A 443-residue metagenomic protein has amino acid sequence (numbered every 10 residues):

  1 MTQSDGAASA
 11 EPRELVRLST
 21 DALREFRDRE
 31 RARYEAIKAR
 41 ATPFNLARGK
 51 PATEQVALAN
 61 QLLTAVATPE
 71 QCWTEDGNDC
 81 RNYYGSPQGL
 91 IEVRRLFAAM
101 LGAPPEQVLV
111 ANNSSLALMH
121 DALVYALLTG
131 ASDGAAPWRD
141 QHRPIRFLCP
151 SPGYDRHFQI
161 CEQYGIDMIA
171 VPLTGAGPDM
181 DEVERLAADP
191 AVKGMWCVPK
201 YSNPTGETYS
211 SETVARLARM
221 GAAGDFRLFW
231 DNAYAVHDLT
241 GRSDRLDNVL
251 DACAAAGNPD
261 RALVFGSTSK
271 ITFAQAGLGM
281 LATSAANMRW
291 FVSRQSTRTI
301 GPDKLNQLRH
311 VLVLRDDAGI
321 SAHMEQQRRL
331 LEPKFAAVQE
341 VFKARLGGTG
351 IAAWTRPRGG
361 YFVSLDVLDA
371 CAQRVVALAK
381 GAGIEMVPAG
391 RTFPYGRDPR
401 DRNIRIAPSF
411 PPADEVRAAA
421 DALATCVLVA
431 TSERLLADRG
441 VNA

Functional and structural regions predicted by a protein language model:
T2-Q88, A98-A99, F226, G381-I384: N-terminal "arm"/small-domain region of PLP-dependent enzymes with the aminotransferase-like
G49-T53, S115-L116, G153-D155, A176 (+9 more regions): Short, solvent-exposed loop/turn segments at secondary-structure junctions
Q71, D79-G224, A235-G257, A372 (+2 more regions): Conserved core of the PLP fold type I
A111, D251-E332, R345, S432: Conserved core segment of the aminotransferase class I/II
E325-Q339, I351-D366: Conserved glycine-rich beta-strand-loop-beta hairpin in the small C-terminal domain of fold type I
S364-A370, M386-L428: Conserved PLP-binding active-site segment of the aspartate aminotransferase-like
V375-G381, A420-A424: Short amphipathic alpha-helices in soluble, non-transmembrane regions that often serve as interface/regulatory elements
